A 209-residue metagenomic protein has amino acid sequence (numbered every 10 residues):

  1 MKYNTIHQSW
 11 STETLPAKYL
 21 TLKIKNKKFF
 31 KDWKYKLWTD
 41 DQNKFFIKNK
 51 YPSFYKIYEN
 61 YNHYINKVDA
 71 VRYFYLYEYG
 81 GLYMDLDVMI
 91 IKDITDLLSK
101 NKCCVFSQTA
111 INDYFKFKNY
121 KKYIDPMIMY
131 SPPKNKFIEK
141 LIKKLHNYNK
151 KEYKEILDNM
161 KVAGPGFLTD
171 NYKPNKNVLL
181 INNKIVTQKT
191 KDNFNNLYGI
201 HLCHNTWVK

Functional and structural regions predicted by a protein language model:
M1-V68, M84-K209: Glycosyltransferase-associated regions of secretory-pathway enzymes, highlighting luminal stem/catalytic domains
D69-G81: Small-residue hinge/turn detector
